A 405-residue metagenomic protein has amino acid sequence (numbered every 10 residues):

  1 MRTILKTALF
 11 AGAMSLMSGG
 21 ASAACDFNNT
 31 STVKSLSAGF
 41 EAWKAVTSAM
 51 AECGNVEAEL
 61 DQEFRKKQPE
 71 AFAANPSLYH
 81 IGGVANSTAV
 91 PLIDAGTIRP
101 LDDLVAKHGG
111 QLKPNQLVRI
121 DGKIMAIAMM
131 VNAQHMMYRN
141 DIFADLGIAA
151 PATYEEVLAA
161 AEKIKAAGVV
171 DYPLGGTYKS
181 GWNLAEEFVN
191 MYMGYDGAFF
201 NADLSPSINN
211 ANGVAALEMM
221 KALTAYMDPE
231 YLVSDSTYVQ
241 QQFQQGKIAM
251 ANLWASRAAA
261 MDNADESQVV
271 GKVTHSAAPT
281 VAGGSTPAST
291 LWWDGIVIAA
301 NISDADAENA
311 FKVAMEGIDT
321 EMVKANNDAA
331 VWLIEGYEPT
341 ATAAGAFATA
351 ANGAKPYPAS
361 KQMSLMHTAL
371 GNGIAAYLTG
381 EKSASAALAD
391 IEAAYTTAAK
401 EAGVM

Functional and structural regions predicted by a protein language model:
K6-L9, A21-T88, L232, G284 (+2 more regions): Conserved N-terminal structural module of periplasmic/extracytoplasmic solute-binding proteins
E57, R119, A344-A398: C-terminal capping/gating helix-and-loop segments adjacent to ligand/active sites or protein-protein/ligand interfaces
E70, L78-H80, H108-F143, Y172 (+2 more regions): A structural signal for short loop-to-beta-strand junctions that line the ligand-binding cleft of periplasmic/secreted
A85-A133, L158, E187, K272-S276: Hinge/lid segment of periplasmic solute-binding proteins
R99-N115, P173-K179, Y195-A216, A264-Q268 (+3 more regions): Short, solvent-exposed loop/beta-turn-alpha elements that line the ligand-binding surface or hinge of extracytoplasmic
M125, Q134, L158-P206, I248: Extracytoplasmic/periplasmic solute-binding protein
A161, L204-L232: Glycine-centered hinge/linker elements that transmit conformational signals in sensory and ligand-binding systems
S256-V269, V281-N372, A402-M405: C-terminal lobe and pocket-closing loops of periplasmic/extracytoplasmic Venus-flytrap solute-binding proteins
